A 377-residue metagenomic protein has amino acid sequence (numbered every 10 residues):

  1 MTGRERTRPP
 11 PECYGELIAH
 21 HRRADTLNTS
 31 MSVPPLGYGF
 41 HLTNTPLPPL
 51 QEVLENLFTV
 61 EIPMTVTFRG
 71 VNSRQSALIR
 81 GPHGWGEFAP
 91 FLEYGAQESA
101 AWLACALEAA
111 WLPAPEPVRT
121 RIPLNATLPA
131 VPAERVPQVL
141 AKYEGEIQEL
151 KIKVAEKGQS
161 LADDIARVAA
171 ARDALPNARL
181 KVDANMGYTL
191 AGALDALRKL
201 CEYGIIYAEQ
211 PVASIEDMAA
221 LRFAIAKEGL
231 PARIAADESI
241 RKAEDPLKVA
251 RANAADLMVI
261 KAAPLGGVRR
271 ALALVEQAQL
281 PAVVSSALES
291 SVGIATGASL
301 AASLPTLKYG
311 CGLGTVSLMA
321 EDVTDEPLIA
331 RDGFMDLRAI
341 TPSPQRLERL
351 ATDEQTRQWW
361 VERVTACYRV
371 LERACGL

Functional and structural regions predicted by a protein language model:
R4-R8, R22-R23: Basic polycationic patches enriched in arginine
H20-H21, D25-N28: Intrinsic-disorder-associated, low-complexity terminal segments enriched in Asp/Asn/His/Tyr and depleted of Lys/Arg
V33-F58, I62-R74, W85-P90, A109-P113 (+2 more regions): Flexible C-terminal active-site loop/helix
Q75-R80: Short beta-strand elements
G86, F91-R135: Mid-domain alpha/beta scaffold segments of enzyme catalytic cores
V118-A166, A174, G187: Active-site beta->alpha loop and helix N-cap motifs at the rims of alpha/beta catalytic domains
K157-A301, E321-D322: Catalytic core of soluble alpha/beta enzymes
